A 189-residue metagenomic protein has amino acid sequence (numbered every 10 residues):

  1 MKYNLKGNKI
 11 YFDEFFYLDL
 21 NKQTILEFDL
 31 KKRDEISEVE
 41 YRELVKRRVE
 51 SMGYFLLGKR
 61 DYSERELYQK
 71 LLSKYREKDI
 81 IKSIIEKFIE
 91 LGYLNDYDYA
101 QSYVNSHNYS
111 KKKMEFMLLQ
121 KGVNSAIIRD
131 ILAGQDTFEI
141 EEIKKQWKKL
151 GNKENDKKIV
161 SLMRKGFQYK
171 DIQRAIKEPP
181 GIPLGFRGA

Functional and structural regions predicted by a protein language model:
M1-A189: An alpha-helical, amphipathic repeat domain used for nucleic-acid recognition, typified by the mTERF helical solenoid
